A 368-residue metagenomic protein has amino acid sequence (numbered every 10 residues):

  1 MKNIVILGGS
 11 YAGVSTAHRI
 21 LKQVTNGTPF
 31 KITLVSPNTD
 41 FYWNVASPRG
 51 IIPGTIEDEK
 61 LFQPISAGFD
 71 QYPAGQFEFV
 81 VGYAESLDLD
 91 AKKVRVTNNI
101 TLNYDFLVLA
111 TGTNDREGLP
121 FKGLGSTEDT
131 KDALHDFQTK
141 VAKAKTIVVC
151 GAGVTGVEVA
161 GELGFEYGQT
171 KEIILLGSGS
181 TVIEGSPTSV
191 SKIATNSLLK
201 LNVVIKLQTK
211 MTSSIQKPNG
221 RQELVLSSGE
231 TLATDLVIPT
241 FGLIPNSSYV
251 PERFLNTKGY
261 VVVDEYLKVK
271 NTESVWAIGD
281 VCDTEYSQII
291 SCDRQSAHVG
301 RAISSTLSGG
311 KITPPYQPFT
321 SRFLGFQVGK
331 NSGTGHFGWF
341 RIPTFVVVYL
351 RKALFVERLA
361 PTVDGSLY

Functional and structural regions predicted by a protein language model:
M1-E78, R116, G161-T188: Beta1-alpha1 glycine-rich phosphate/pyrophosphate-binding loop at the start of Rossmann-like nucleotide-binding domains
N3-V5, L34, Q71-V148, I238: FAD-binding core/adjacent interface of flavoenzyme oxidoreductases
G9, Q288-I289, Q295-Y368: C-terminal, flexible cofactor-proximal segment of oxidoreductases
S10-G13, G153-V157, S296: Catalytic nucleophile loop
D40, G112-D115, L243-P245: Short glycine-rich anion-binding loops that position phosphate/pyrophosphate groups of nucleotides and phosphorylated
G75-G82, S86, L102, Q169-E265 (+1 more regions): A Rossmann-like FAD-binding core segment of flavoenzymes
T127-K145, T231-Q295, R301: FAD-site-proximal beta/loop scaffold in flavoenzymes
K143-K171: Rossmann-like NAD(P)H-binding beta-loop-alpha module
